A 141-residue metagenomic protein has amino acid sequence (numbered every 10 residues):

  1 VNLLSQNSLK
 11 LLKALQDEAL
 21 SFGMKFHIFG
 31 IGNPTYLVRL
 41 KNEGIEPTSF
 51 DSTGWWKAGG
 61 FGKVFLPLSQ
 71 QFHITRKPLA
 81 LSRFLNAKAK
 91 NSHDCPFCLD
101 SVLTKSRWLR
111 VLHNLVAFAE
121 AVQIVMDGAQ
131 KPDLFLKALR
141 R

Functional and structural regions predicted by a protein language model:
V1, I28-N33: Glycine-rich beta-strand-to-loop/alpha-helix junction loops that act as flexible
V1-F22: Conserved alpha/beta-domain cores
Q16-F26, P34-L37, N42-R141: Alpha/beta catalytic cores of nucleotide-metabolism and tRNA/nucleoside-modifying enzymes
